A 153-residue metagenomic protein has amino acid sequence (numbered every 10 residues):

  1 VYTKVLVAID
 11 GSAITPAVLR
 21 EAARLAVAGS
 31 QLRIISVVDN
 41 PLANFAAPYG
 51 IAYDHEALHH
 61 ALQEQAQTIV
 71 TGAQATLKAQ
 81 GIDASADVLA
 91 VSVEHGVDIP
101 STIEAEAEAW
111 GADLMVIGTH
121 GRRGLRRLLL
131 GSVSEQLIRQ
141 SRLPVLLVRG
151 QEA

Functional and structural regions predicted by a protein language model:
V1-D54, T76-V88, A153: Small/aliphatic-rich secondary-structure junction motif
L6-A8, L32-I34, I69, L114 (+1 more regions): Short, structured motif recognition centered on aromatic/hydrophobic residues
I9-D10, A90, V116-T119: Conserved residues at beta->alpha junctions
P16, V97-P100, G131: Structural motif corresponding to alpha-helix initiation and N-cap regions
R24, A105-A153: Gly/Ser-rich helix-loop-strand patches that form or flank binding pockets for ribonucleotide-derived cofactors
S36-T68, S92, V97, T102: Acidic, proline/glycine-rich short linear motifs
T68, G72-T76: Solvent-exposed, charged/polar functional surfaces in cytosolic regulatory/catalytic domains
A75-M115, A153: Structural beta-alpha unit
